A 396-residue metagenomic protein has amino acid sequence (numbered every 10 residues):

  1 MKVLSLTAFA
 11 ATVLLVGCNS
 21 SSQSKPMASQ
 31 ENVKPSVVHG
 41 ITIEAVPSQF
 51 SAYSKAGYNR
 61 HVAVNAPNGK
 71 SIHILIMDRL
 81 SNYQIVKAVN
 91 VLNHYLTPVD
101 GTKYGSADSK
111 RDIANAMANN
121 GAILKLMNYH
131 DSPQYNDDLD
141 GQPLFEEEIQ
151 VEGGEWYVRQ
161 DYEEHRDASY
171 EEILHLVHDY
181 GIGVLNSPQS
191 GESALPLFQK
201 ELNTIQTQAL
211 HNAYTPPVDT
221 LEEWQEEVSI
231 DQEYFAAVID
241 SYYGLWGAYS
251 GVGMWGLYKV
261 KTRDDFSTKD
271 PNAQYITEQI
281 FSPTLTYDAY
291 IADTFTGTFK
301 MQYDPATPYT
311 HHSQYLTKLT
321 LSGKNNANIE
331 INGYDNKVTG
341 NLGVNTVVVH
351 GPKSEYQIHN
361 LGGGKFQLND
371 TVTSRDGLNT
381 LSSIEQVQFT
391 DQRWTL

Functional and structural regions predicted by a protein language model:
M1, D304-V348, S354-Q357, K365-N369 (+1 more regions): Glycine- and aspartate-rich repeat motifs characteristic of hemolysin/RTX-like Ca2+-binding segments in secreted
K2-F9: Sec-dependent signal peptide recognition, specifically the positively charged N-region followed immediately by
L15-G17: C-terminal motif of bacterial Sec signal peptides marking the signal peptidase cleavage site
N19-S21: Bacterial signal peptide processing site
K55-N59, G69-A209: Acidic/His-rich structured neighborhood in mature extracellular/periplasmic domains
G181-L257: Post-HExxH zinc-binding segment in Zn-dependent metallohydrolases
V238-Q314, K318, N328-E330: Pan-zinc metallopeptidase signature
R375-L396: Low-complexity acidic/polar repeat-biased segments
